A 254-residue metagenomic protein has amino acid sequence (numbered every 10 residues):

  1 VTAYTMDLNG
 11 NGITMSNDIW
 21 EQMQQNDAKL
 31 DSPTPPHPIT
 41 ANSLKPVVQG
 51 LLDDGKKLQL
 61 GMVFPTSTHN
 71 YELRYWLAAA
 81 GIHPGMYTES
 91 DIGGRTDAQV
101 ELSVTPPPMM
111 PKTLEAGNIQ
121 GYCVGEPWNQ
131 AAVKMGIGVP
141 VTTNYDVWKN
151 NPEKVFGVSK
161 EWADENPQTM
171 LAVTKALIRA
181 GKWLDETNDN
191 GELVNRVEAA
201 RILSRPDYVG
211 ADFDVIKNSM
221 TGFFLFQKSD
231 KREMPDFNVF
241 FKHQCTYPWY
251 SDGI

Functional and structural regions predicted by a protein language model:
V1-S103, P111-N150: Short, glycine-/small- and polar/acidic-enriched structural segments that line small-molecule recognition paths
W20, W76, W128, W148 (+4 more regions): A residue-identity detector for tryptophan
D53-Q59, V155, I178-W183, D236-C245: Flexible glycine/proline-enriched surface loops and loop-helix/loop-strand junctions
L58-V63, E161-A163, L184-N190, Q244-W249: Second-shell loop/turn segments in exported
P107-F224: Pocket-lining segment of extracytoplasmic ligand-binding domains
D207-I254: Segments of small-molecule ligand-sensing domains
